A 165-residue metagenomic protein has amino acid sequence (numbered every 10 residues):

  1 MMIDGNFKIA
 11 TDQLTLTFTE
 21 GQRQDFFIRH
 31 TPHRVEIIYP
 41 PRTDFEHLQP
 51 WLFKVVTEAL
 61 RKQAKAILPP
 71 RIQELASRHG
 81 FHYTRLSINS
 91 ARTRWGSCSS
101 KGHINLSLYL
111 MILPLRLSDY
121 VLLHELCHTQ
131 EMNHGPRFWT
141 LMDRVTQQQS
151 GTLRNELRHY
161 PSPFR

Functional and structural regions predicted by a protein language model:
M1-D119, T129-R165: Active-site-proximal or metal-binding-adjacent scaffold patches in catalytic folds
L122: Walker B beta-strand of ABC/ABC-like P-loop ATPase nucleotide-binding domains, specifically the conserved hydrophobic
E125: Walker B catalytic acidic pair
